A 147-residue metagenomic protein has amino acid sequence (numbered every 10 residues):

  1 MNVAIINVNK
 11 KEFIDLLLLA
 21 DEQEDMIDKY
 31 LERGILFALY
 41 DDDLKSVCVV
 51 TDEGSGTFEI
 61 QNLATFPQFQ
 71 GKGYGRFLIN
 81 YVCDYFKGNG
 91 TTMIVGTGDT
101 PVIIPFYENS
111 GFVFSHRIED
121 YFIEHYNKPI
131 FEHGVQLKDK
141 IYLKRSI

Functional and structural regions predicted by a protein language model:
M1-N9, I141, I147: Conserved N-terminal entry element of GNAT/NAT acetyltransferase domains
A4-P67, I79: Acetyl-CoA-dependent GNAT
G34-L36, L137-L143: Short hydrophobic/aromatic beta-strand or adjacent loop that forms the aromatic wall/cage of a ligand/substrate-binding
G56, T91, V113: Short acidic/polar active-site loop segments enriched in Thr and Asp
F69, G73-Y81: Conserved acetyl-CoA pyrophosphate-binding loop and the N-cap/start of the following alpha-helix in GNAT-like
F86-D99: Conserved GNAT acetyl-CoA-binding A-motif
I94-G96, E108, V113-G134: Conserved catalytic-core motifs of GNAT/GCN5-like acyltransferases
